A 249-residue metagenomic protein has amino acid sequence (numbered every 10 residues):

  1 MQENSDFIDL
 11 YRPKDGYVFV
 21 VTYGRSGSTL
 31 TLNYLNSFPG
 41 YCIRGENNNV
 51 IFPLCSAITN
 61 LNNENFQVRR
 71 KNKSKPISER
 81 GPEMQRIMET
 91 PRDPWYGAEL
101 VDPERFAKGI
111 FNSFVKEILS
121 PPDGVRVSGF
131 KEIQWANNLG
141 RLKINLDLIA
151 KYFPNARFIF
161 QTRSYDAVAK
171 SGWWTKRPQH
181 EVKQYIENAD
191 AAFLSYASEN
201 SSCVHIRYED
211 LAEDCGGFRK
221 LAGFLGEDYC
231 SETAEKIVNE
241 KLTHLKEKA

Functional and structural regions predicted by a protein language model:
M1-N112, S198, S231-K248: PAPS-dependent sulfotransferase catalytic core
K116-C230: PAPS-dependent sulfotransferase catalytic domain
